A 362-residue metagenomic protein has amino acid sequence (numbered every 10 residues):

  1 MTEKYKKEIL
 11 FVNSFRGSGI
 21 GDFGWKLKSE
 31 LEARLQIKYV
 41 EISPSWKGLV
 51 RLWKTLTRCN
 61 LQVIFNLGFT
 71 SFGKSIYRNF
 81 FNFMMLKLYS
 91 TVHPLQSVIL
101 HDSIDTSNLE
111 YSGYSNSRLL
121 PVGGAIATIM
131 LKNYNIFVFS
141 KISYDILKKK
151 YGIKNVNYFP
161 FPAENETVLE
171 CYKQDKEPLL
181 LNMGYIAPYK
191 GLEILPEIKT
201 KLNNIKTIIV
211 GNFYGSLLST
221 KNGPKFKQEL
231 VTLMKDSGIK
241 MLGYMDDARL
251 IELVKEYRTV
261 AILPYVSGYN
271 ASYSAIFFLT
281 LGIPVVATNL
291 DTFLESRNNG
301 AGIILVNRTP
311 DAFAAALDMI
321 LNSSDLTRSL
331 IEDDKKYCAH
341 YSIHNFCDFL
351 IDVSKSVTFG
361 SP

Functional and structural regions predicted by a protein language model:
D22, K26, A187-K201, I276: A conserved mid-protein helix/loop that constitutes part of the nucleotide-sugar donor-binding site
M84-V92, N116-I136, E229-L230: Membrane-proximal helix-turn-helix segments that form the acceptor-binding/catalytic region of lipid-linked
L131-V168: Donor nucleotide-sugar binding/catalytic pocket of nucleotide-sugar-dependent glycosyltransferases
K173-K190, P196-K199, I208-V210: Conserved donor-binding/catalytic core segment of Leloir-type glycosyltransferases
G223-I251: Nucleotide-activated donor-binding/catalytic signature segment of Leloir-type glycosyltransferases, i.e., the conserved
V254-N270, I283: Acidic donor-binding loop of glycosyltransferase active sites
N299, I303-D311, M319-D325: Conserved acidic donor-binding segment of nucleotide-sugar-dependent glycosyltransferases
S324-K355: A charged, aromatic-enriched C-terminal amphipathic alpha-helix characteristic of glycosyltransferases across folds
